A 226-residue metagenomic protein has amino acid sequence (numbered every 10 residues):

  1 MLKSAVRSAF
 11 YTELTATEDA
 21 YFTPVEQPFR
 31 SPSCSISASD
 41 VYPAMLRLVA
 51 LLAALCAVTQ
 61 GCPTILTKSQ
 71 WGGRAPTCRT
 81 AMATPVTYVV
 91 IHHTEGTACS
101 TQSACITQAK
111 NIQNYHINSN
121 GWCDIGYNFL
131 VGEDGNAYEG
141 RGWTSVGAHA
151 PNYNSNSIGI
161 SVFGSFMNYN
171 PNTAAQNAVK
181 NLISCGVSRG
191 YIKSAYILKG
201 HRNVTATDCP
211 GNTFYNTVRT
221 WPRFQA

Functional and structural regions predicted by a protein language model:
M1-S4, R30-L52: Classical eukaryotic N-terminal signal peptides for Sec-dependent ER targeting/secretion, especially the positively
V6, L14-A16: Intrinsically disordered, low-complexity segments enriched in serine/proline and basic residues
L46-A50, V58-G96, G132-A226: Basic/polar, cationic surfaces and motifs that engage anionic cell-wall and phosphate/carboxylate ligands
A83-I117: Active-site acidic/histidine clusters and adjacent loop/turn architecture that either coordinate catalytic ions
N120-C123, E133: Glycine-/small-residue-enriched capping loops at alpha/beta junctions
